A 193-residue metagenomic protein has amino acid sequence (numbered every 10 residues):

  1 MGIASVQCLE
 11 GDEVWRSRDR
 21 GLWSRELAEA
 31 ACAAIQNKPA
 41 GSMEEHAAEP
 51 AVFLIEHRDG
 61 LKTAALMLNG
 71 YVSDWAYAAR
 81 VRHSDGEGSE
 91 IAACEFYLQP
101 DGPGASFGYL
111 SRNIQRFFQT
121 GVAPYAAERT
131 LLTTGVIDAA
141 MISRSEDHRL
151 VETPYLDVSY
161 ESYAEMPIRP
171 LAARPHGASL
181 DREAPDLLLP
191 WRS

Functional and structural regions predicted by a protein language model:
M1-D101, A105-E128, I137-M141, P154-R192: Contiguous beta-strand/loop segments that form the cofactor/metal-binding neighborhood of enzyme cores
L131: Cysteine/selenocysteine-centered motifs that mediate thiol-based redox chemistry or coordinate metal-sulfur cofactors
V151: Hinge/cleft segment of the Venus flytrap/periplasmic-binding protein
